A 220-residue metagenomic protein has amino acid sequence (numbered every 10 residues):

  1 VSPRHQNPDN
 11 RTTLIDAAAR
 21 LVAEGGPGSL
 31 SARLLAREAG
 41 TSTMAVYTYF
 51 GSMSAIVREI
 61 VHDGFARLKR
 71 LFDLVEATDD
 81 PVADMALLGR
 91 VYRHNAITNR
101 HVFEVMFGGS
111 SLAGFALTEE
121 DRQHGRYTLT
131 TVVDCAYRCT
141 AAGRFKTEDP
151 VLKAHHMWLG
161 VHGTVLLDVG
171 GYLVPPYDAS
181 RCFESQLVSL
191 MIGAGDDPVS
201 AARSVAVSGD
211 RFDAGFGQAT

Functional and structural regions predicted by a protein language model:
V1-D9, R20, P198-T220: N-terminal intrinsically disordered/low-complexity leader segments
T13, L21-A55, E59: Helix-turn-helix
V22, I56-G64, F72, M106 (+1 more regions): Alpha-helical DNA-contacting segments of helix-turn-helix folds
H62-L87, L117-T118, R122, R126 (+1 more regions): Amphipathic alpha-helical linker/stalk segments
D73-V102, A154-M157: Hydrophobic alpha-helical connector segments
N95-T98, R138, W158-P176, L190-A202 (+1 more regions): Amphipathic C-terminal alpha-helical segment
T98-A116, L166-L173: Amphipathic alpha-helical segments used for helix-helix packing
A116-A142, V151-H156, R181-I192: Amphipathic alpha-helical packing segments from all-alpha helical-bundle domains
